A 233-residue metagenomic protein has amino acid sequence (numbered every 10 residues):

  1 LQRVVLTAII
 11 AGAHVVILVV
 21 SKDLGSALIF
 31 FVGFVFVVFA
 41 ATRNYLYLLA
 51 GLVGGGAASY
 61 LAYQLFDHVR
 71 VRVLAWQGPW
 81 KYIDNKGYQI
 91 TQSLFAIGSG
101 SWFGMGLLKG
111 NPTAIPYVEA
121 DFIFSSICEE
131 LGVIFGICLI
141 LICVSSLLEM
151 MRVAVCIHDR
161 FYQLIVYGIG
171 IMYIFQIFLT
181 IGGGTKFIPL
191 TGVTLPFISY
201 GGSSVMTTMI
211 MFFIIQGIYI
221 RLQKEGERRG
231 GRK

Functional and structural regions predicted by a protein language model:
L1-N85, S125-T185, I210-I214, R232-K233: Hydrophobic alpha-helical transmembrane segments of multi-pass inner membrane proteins, especially in bacterial systems
V20, S101, E129, P189 (+1 more regions): Short conserved micro-motifs on helix faces and helix-strand junctions that flank and scaffold key functional residues
D23-L28, G104-L107, V118-A120, I137 (+3 more regions): Transmembrane helix boundary and interhelical junction motifs in multipass membrane proteins
A75, P79-A120, F124, V133-F135: TM-adjacent membrane-interface loops and short helices in multi-pass inner/ER membrane proteins
A96-S99, I157, Q216: Short alpha-helical scaffold segments that flank and stabilize functional sites
A114, S145-S146, Y200, E227: Short secondary-structure boundary/hinge segments and terminal tails
L179-K233: A juxtamembrane structural motif centered on a specific transmembrane helix
